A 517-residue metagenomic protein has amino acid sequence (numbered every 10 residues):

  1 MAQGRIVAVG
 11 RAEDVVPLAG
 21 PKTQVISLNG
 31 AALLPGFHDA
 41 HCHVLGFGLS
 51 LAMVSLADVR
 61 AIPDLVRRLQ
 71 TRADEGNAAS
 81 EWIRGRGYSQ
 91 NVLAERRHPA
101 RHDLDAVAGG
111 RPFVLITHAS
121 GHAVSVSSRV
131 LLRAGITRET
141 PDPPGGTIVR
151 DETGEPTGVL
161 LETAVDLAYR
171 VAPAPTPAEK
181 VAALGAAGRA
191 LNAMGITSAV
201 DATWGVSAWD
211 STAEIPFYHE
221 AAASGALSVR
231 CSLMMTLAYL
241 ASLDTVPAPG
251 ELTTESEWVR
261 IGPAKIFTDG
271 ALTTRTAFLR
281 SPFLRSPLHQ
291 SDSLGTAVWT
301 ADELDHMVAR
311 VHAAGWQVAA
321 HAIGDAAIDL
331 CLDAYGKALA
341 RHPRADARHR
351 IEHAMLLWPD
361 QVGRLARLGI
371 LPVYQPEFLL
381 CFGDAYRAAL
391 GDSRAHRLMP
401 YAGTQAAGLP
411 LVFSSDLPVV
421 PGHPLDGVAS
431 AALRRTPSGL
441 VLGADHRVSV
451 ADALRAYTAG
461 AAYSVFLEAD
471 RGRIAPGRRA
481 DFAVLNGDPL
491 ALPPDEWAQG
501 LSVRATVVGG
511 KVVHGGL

Functional and structural regions predicted by a protein language model:
M1-P247, G262, I266, A271-A327 (+5 more regions): Divalent metal-binding segments
I6, V165-L167, F267, L272 (+4 more regions): Active-site/binding-pocket entry motifs
A8-V9, G85, F482-L485, G515: A generic structural signal for residues embedded in beta-strands
V66, R72, E496-L517: P-loop/Walker A phosphate-binding loop and immediately adjacent motor/lid segment at beta-alpha junctions
T140, S256-E257, Y463, D495-A498: Short loop/turn motifs at secondary-structure junctions and domain boundaries
A222-G225, P249-V259, R344, L365-R367: Acidic (Asp/Glu)-rich catalytic clusters
W258-T276, L368-L380: Non-cysteine beta-strand/loop elements that form the S-adenosyl-L-methionine
V308-A319, A326-H349, H353-A354, P359-G363 (+2 more regions): His/Asp/Glu-enriched, well-ordered alpha-helical/loop segment that forms or immediately abuts the divalent-metal
